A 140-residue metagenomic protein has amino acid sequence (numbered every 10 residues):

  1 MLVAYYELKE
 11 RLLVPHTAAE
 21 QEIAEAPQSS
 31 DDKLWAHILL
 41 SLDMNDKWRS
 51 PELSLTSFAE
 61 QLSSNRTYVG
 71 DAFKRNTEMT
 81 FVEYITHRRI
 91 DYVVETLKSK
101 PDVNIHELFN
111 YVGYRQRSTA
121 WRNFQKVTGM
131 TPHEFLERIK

Functional and structural regions predicted by a protein language model:
M1-V3: Hydrophobic cores of alpha-helical transmembrane segments in multi-pass inner/ER membrane proteins, independent
Y5-N110, N123-K126, M130-K140: Membrane-proximal linker segments that couple transmembrane helices to downstream signaling/catalytic modules
R66, Q116-S118: The DNA-contacting recognition helix of HTH DNA-binding domains and analogous helical DNA-recognition elements
G113: ABC-family nucleotide-binding domains
